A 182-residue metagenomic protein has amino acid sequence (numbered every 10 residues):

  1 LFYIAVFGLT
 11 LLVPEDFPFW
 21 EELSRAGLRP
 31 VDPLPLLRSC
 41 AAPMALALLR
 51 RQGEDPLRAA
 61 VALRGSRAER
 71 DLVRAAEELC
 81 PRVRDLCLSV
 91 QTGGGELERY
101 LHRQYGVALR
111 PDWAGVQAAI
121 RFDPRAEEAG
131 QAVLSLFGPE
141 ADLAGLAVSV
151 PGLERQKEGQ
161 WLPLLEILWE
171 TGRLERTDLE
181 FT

Functional and structural regions predicted by a protein language model:
L1-E21: Metallocofactor- and cofactor-centric catalytic cores in central/energy metabolism, strongly enriched
V13-F17, L63-R67, L88-T92, I120-R125 (+1 more regions): Structural motif
F19-G27, E96-L101, A126-Q131, A141-A144: Short loop/helix-cap segments at secondary-structure boundaries that form the rim of catalytic
R29-A45: A glycine-rich, Thr/Ser-enriched phosphate-binding loop motif common to dinucleotide/cofactor-binding enzymes
P43-R58: A short, basic/flexible loop-to-alpha-helix module at the beginning of a structural domain
E54-G115: Glycine-rich phosphate/diphosphate-binding loop of Rossmann-like nucleotide-binding domains
P111-D142: Short, well-ordered secondary-structure micro-motifs within conserved domains or adaptor modules
A132-T182: Adenosine-phosphate binding glycine-rich loop
